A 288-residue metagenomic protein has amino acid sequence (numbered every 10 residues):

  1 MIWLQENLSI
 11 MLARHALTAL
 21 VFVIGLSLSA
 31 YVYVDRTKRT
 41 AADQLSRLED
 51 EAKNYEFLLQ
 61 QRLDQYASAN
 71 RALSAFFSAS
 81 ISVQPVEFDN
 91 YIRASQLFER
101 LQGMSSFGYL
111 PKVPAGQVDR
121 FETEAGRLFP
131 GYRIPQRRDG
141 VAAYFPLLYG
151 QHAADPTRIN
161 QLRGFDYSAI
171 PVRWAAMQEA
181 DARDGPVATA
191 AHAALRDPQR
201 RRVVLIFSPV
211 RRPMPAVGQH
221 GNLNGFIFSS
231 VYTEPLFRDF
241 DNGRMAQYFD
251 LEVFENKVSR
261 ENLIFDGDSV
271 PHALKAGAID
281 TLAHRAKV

Functional and structural regions predicted by a protein language model:
W3-K38: Extreme N-terminal signal-anchor transmembrane helix of membrane signaling/transducer proteins, especially in bacteria
L4, T18-A19, V34, L63 (+3 more regions): Intrinsically disordered, low-complexity segments enriched in polar/charged residues with Gly/Pro, especially when
A16, A30-K38, Y66-R71, R163-I170: A broad, low-specificity signal for short, low-complexity segments enriched in glycine/proline and polar/charged
G25-A30, V34, L48, L63 (+1 more regions): Generic detector of bulky aromatic hydrophobic side chains
D35-S68, S74, S78-S82: Juxtamembrane membrane-water interface segments immediately C-terminal to a transmembrane helix
L45-K53, S78-V288: Intrinsically disordered, low-complexity polar/acidic regions
